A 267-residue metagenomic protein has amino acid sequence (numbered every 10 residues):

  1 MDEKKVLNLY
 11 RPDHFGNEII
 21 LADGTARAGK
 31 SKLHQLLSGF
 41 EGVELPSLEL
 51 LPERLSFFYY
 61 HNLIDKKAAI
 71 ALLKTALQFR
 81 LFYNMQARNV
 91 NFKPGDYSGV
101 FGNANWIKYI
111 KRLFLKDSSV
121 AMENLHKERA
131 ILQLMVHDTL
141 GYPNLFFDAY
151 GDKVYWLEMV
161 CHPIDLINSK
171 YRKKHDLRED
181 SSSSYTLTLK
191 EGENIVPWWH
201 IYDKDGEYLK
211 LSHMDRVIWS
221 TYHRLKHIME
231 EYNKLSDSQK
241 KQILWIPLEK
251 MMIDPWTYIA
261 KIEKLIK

Functional and structural regions predicted by a protein language model:
E3-P12: Pre-Walker A adenine-sensing motif
G16-I19: Pre-Walker A (Motif I) flank of P-loop NTPase domains
A22: Hydrophobic anchor at the beta1->P-loop junction of P-loop NTPases
A26-R27: Walker A (P-loop) phosphate-binding loop of P-loop NTPases
K30-V43: A conserved segment at the C-terminal end of the G1
E44-S47, L244: Conserved catalytic segments around the Walker B and adjacent sensor/switch elements of P-loop NTPase domains
L48-L134, E193-D205: PAPS-dependent sulfation machinery
M122, H126-I266: PAPS-dependent sulfotransferase catalytic domain
